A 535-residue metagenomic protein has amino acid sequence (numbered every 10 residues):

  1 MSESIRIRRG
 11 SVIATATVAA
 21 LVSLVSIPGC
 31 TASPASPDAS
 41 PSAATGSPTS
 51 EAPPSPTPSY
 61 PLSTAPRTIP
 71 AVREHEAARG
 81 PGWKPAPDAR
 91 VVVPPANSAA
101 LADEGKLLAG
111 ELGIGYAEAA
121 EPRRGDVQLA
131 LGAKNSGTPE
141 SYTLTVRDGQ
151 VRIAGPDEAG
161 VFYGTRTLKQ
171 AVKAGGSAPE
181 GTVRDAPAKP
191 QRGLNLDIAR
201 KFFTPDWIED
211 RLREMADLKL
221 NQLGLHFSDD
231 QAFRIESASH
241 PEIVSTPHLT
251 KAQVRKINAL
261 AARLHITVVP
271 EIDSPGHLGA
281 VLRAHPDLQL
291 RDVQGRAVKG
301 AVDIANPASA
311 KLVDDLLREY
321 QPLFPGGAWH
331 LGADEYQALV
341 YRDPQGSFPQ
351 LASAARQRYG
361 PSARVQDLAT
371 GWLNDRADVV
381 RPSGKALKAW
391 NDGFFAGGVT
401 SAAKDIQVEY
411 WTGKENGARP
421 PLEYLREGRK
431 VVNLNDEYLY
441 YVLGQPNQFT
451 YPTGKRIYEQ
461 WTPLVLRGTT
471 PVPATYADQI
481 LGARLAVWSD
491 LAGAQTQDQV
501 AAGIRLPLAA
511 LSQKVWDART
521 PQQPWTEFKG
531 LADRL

Functional and structural regions predicted by a protein language model:
S2-S23, C30-A159, T167-T182, L387-F394: Acidic, contiguous N-terminal accessory segments
P95-D103, A159-F162, F202-D206, H248 (+7 more regions): Soluble non-cytosolic domains of exported or imported proteins
A100, F202-F203, D230-R234, P275-G279 (+5 more regions): Flexible loop/turn segments at secondary-structure boundaries
P139-H330, V340, P344, L351 (+1 more regions): Feature activates predominantly on carbohydrate-active enzymes
L196-I198, F227-D229, P270-S274, A333-E335 (+4 more regions): A cross-domain feature marking catalytic cores of carbohydrate-active enzymes and several ubiquitous metabolic/repair
K299-D405, W411, N416-E423: Active-site neighborhood of glycoside hydrolase catalytic domains
L387-D392, V399-L535: Flexible, acidic glycine-rich loops studded with aromatic residues
